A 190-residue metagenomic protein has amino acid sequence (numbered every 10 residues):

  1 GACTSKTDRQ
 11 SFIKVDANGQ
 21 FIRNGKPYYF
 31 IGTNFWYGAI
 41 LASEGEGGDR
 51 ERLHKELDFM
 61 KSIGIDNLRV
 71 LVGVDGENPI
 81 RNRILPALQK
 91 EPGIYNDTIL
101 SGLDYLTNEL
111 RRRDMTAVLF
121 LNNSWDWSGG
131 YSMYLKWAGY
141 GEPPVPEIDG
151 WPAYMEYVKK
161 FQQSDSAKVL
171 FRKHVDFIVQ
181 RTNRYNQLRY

Functional and structural regions predicted by a protein language model:
A2-C3: N-terminal Sec signal peptide cleavage junction
D8-Y190: Active-site mouth of glycoside hydrolases
